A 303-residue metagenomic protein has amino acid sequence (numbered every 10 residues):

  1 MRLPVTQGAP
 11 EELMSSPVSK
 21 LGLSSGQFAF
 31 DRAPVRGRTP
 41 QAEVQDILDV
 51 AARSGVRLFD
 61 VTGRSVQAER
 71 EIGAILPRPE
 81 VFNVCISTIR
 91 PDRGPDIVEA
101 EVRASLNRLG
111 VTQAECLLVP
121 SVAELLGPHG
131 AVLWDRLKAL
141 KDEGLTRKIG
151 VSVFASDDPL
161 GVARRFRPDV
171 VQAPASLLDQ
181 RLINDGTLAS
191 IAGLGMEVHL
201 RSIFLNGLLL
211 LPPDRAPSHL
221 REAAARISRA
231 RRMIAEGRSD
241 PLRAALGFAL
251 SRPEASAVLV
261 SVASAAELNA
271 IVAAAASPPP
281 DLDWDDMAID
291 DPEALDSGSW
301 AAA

Functional and structural regions predicted by a protein language model:
M1-F82: N-terminal binding-site loop/beta-alpha segment at the start of enzyme catalytic domains that lines or forms
P4, V122-A303: Beta/alpha (TIM)-barrel catalytic core signal, keyed to glycine-rich beta->alpha loops juxtaposed to Asp/Glu that bind
L13-P17, I72-N83, R103-T112, V162-F166 (+1 more regions): Acidic (Asp/Glu)-rich catalytic clusters
F28-A42, S87-D96, L125-G127: Active-site mouth loops of central-metabolism enzymes
R36-A51, G94-L109, F154-V162, L242-A245: Short, acidic/polar
D60-E71, P91-D96, E124-P128, L177-I183: Acidic-and-aromatic substrate-binding clefts and catalytic sites of carbohydrate-active enzymes
R70-S87, D135-G144: Alpha-helix-loop-beta-strand connector modules within alpha/beta enzyme cores
L106-L125: Active-site groove signature of glycoside hydrolases
